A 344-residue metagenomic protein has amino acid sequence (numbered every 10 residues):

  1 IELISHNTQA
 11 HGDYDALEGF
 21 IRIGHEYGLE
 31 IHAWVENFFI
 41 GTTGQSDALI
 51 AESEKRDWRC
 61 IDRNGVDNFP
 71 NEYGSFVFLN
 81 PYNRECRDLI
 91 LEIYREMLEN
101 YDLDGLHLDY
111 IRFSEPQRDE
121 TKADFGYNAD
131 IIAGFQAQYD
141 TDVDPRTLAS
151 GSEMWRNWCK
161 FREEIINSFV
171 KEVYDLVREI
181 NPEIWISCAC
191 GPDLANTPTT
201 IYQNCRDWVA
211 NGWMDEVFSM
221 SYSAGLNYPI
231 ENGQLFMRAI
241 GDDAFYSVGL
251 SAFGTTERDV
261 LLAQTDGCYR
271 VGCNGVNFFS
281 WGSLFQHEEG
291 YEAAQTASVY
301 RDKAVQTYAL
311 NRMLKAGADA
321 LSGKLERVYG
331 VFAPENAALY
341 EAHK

Functional and structural regions predicted by a protein language model:
I1-D13: Aromatic-lined carbohydrate-binding/catalytic grooves of carbohydrate-active enzymes
E2-S5, F39-E72, Y110-L148: Aromatic- and acidic-residue-enriched segments that line the glycan-binding/catalytic groove of carbohydrate-active
A10, L17, I21-R22, H32-N100: Active-site-adjacent "subsite" loops/lids of carbohydrate-active enzymes
G24, I90, M97, L106-D109 (+5 more regions): Conserved, mostly hydrophobic/aromatic
G28-H32, F76, D104-H107, E183-S187 (+3 more regions): Structural preference for beta-strand elements that scaffold enzyme active sites
E36-F38, Y110-F113, G191-D193, Y222 (+2 more regions): Active-site beta-loop-alpha junctions enriched in small/polar residues
Y127-T256: Glycoside hydrolase catalytic-domain groove-lining segments
W213-E231, L235-F236, D242-H343: Substrate-binding cleft of secreted/luminal carbohydrate-active enzymes
